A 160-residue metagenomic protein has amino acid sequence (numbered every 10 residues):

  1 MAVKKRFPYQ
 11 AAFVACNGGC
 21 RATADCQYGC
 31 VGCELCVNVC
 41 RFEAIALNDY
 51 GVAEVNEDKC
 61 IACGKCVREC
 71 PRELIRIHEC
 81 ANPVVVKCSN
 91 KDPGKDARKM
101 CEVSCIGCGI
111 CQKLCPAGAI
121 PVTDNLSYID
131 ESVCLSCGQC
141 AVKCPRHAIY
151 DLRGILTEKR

Functional and structural regions predicted by a protein language model:
M1-L114, G118-P121, A141-R160: Ferredoxin-type iron-sulfur electron-transfer modules and their immediate structural context
